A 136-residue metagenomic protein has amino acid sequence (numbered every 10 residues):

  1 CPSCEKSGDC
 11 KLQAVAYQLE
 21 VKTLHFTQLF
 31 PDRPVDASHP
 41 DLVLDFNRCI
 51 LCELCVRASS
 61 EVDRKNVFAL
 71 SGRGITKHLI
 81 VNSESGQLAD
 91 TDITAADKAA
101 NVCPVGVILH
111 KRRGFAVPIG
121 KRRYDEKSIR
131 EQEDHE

Functional and structural regions predicted by a protein language model:
C1-V102, G106-H110, G114, D125-E136: Ferredoxin-type iron-sulfur electron-transfer modules and their immediate structural context
V117-R122: Hydrophobic targeting/anchoring helices
